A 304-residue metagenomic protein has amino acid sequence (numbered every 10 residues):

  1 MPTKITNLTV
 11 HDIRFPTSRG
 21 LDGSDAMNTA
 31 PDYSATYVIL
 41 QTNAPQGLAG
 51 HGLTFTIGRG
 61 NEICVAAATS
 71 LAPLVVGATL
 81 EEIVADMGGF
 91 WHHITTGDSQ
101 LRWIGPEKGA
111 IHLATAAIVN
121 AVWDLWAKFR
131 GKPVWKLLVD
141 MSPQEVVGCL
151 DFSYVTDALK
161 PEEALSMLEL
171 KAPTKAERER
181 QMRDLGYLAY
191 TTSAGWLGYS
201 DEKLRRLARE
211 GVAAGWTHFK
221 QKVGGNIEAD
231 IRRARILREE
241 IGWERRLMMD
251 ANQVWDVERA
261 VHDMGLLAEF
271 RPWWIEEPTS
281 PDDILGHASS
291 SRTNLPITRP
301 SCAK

Functional and structural regions predicted by a protein language model:
P2-L247, N252-V261, G265-E269: N-terminal capping/lid subdomain adjacent to the active-site entrance of alpha/beta enzymes
K4-T9, G58, D282-K304: Catalytic alpha/beta core domains of metabolic enzymes, predominantly
K220, M248-M249, W274-I275, T298 (+1 more regions): Generic enzyme active-site microenvironment
V261-D282, R299-P300: Active-site core of metal-dependent hydrolases
